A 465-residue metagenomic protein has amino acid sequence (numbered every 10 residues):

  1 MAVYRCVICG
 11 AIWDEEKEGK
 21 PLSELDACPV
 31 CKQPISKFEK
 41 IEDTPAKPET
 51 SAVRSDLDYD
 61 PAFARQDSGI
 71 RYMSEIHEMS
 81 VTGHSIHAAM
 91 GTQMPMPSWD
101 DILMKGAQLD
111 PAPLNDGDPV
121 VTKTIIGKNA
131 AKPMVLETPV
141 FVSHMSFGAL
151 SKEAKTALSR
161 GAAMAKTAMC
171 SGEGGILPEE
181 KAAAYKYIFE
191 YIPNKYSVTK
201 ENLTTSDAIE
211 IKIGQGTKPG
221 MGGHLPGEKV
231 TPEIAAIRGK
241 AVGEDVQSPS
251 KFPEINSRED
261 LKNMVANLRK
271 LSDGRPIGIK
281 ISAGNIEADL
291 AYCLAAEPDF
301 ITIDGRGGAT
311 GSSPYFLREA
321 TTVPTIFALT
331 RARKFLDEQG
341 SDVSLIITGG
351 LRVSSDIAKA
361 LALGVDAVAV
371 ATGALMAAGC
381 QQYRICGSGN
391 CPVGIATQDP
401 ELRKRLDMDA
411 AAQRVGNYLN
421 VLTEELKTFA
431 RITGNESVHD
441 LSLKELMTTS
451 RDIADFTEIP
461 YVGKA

Functional and structural regions predicted by a protein language model:
V3, L25, S388: Residues immediately within or flanking Cys/His clusters that coordinate Zn2+ in small zinc-binding modules
V7-I8, P29-V30, N390: Short, cysteine/histidine-rich loop/knuckle motifs that typically chelate Zn2+
E15-E16, K37-F38: Short, non-ligating residues that shape and space the ligands of small metal-coordination modules and catalytic
K17-D26: Short linker/helix segments within small regulatory modules
Q33-P34, I41-V140, H144, A149-R160 (+6 more regions): Conserved, well-structured core domains of diverse proteins
E137, H144, A149-N267, L271-G278 (+1 more regions): Active-site-facing alpha/beta catalytic cores
P249-R403: Glycine-rich phosphate/ribose-binding loops and adjacent secondary-structure elements that form binding surfaces
R352-A465: Gly/Ser/Thr/Ala-enriched C-terminal appendages of enzymes
